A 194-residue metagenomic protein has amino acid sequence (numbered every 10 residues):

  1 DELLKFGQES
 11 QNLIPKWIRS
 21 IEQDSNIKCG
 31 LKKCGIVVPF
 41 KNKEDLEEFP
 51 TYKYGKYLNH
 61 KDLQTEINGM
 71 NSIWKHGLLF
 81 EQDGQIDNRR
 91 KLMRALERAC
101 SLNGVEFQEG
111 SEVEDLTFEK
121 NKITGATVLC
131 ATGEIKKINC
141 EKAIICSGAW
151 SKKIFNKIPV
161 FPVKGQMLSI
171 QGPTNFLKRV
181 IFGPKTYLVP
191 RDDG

Functional and structural regions predicted by a protein language model:
D1, N26-K32, K137-G194: Active-site substrate-recognition segment that forms the wall of the catalytic cavity or substrate channel
D1-E66, K75: Dinucleotide-binding Rossmann-like beta1-alpha1 core, especially the glycine-rich loop that anchors the ADP
Q11-I14, C100, G165-M167: Short amphipathic alpha-helical/adjacent loop interface patches that line ligand and macromolecule-binding sites
L13-K16, A95, C146, K153: Alpha-helical scaffold segments in soluble metabolic enzymes
I36-V38, G125, M167-S169: Conserved hydrophobic/aromatic beta-strand scaffold that supports enzyme active sites
Y52-K53, N71, K122-T124, K157-V160 (+1 more regions): Short, glycine/charged-enriched secondary-structure capping and boundary segments
L79-K142, C146: Helical element adjacent to the flavin cofactor pocket in flavoenzyme catalytic cores
